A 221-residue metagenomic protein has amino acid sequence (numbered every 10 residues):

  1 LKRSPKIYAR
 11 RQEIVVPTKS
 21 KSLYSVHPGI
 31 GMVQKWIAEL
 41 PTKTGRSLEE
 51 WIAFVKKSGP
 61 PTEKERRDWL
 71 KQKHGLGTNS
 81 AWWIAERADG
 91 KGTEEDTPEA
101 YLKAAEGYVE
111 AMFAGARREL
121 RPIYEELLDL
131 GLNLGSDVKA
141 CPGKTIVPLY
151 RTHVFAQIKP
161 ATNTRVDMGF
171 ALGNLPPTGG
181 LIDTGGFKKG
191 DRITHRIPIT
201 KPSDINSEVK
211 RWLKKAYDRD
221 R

Functional and structural regions predicted by a protein language model:
R3-R221: Charge-dense, helix-prone N-terminal extensions
